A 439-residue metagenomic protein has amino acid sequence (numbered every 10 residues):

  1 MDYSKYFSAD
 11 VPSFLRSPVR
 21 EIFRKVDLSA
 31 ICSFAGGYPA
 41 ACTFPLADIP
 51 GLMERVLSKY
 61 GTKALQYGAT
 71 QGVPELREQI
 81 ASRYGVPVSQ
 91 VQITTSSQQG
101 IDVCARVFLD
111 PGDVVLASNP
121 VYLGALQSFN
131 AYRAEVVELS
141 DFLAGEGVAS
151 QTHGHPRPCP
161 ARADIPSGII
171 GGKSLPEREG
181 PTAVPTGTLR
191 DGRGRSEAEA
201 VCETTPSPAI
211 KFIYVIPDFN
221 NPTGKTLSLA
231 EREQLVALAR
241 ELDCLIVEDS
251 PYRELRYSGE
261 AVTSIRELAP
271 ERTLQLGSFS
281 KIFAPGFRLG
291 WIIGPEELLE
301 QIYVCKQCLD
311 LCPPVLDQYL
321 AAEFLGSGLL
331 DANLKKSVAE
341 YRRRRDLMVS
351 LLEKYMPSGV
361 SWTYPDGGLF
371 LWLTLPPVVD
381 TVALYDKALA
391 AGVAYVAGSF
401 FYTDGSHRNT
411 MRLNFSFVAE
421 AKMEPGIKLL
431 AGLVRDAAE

Functional and structural regions predicted by a protein language model:
A9-Q98, V103, G326, A332 (+2 more regions): N-terminal small-domain helix-loop-helix segment of the aminotransferase-like
K63-H153, I170, R195-E197, C202-L242 (+4 more regions): Conserved core of the PLP fold type I
A149-S207: Intrinsic disorder/low-complexity segments
A269-A339: Conserved core segment of the aminotransferase class I/II
A322, A339-V349, S361-T374: Conserved glycine-rich beta-strand-loop-beta hairpin in the small C-terminal domain of fold type I
G359-A391: Conserved PLP-binding catalytic core of the aspartate aminotransferase-like
A390-A391, G405-E439: PLP-dependent enzyme catalytic core of the Aspartate aminotransferase-like
